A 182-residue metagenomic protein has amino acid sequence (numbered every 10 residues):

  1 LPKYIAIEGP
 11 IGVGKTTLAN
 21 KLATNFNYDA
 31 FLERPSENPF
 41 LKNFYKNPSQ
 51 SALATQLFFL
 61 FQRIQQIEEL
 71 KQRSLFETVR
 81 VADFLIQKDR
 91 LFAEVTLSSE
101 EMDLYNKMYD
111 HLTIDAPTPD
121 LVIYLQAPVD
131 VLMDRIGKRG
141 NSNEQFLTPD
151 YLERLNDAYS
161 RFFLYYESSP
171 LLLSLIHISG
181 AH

Functional and structural regions predicted by a protein language model:
I7: Hydrophobic anchor at the beta1->P-loop junction of P-loop NTPases
P10: P-loop (Walker A) phosphate-binding loop of NTP-binding proteins
K15: Conserved lysine of the Walker
T24-Q62: Conserved substrate/cofactor phosphate-moiety recognition/catalytic segment in nucleotide-dependent phosphotransferases
S51, T55-P117: Glycine-rich phosphate-binding loop used to anchor ATP phosphates in small-molecule kinases, encompassing both
D89-A158: A glycine- and Lys/Arg-enriched "phosphate-lid" helix/loop adjacent to the NTP-binding pocket of small-molecule kinases
I176-H182: Conserved small/polar residues in nucleotide/adenosyl-binding loops
